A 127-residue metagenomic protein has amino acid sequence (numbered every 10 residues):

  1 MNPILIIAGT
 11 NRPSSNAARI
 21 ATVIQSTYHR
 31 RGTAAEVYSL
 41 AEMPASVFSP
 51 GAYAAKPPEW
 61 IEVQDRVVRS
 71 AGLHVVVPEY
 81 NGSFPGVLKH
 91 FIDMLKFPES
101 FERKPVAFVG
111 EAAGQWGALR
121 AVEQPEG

Functional and structural regions predicted by a protein language model:
M1-F97: N-terminal beta1-alpha1-beta2 submodule of the flavodoxin-like/Rossmannoid cofactor-binding fold
P98-E102: Short, conserved loop/helix-junction motifs that constitute active-site signature segments in enzyme catalytic cores
K104-G127: Short, glycine-/small-residue-rich phosphate/pyrophosphate-handling segment
